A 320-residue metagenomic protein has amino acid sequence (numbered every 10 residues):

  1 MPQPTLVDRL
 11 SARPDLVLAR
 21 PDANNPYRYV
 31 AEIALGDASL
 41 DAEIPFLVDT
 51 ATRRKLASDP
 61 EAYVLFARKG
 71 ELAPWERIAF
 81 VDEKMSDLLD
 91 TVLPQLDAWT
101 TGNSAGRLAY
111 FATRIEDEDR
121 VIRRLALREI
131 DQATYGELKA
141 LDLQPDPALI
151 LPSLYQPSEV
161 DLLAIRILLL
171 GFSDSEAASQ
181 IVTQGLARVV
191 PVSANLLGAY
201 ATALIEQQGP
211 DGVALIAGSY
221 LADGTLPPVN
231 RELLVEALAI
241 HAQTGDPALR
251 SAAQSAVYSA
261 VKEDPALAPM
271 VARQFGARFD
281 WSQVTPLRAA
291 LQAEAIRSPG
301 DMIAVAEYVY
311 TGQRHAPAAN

Functional and structural regions predicted by a protein language model:
M1-E118, I122-R124, R128-E137: Transition segments tied to proteolytic processing and entry into folded domains
V92-T101, R124-A140, D161-S175, N195-G209 (+3 more regions): Structural detector for internal amphipathic alpha-helices that build alpha-solenoid repeat scaffolds
S104-A112, G136-P152, E176-A187, G209-A222 (+3 more regions): Amphipathic alpha-helical scaffolding segments comprising HEAT/armadillo-like alpha-solenoid repeats
A109, T113-I122, S153-D161, A187-V192 (+3 more regions): Short coil turns that connect the paired helices of HEAT/ARM alpha-solenoid repeats
D146-L196: Loop-centered beta-sheet repeat module
I181, V190, N195-L196, Y200 (+3 more regions): Oxidative protein folding and maturation machinery
L221-P265: Alpha-helical adaptor scaffolds
L249-Q313: C-terminal soluble interaction/assembly domains
